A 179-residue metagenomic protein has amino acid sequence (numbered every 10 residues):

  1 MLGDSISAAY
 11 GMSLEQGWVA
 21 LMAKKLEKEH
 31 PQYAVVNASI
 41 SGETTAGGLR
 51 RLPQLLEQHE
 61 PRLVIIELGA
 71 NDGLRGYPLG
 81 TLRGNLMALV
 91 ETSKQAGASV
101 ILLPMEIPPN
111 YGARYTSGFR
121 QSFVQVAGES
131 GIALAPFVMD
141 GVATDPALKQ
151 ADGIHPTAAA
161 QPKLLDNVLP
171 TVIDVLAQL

Functional and structural regions predicted by a protein language model:
M1-E43, R51-E60: Serine-esterase "nucleophile elbow" of acetyl-processing enzymes
A46: Short, mixed-charge aromatic SLiMs
L49-L179: Alpha-helical cap/lid subdomain in secreted, periplasmic, or secretory-pathway luminal O-acyl-processing enzymes
